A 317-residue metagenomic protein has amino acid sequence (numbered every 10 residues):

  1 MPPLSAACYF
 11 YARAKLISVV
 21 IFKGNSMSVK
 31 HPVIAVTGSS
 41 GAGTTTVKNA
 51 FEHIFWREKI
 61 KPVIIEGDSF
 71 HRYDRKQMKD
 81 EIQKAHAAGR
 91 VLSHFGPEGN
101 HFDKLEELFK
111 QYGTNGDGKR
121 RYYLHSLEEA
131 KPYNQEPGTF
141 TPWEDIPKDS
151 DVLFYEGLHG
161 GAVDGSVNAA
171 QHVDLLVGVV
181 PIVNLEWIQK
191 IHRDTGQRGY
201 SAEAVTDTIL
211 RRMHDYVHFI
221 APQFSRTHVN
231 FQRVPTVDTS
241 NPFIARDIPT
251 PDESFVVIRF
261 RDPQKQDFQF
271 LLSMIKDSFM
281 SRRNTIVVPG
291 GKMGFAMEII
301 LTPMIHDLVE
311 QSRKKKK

Functional and structural regions predicted by a protein language model:
S39: P-loop (Walker A) phosphate-binding loop of NTP-binding proteins
T44: Conserved lysine of the Walker
V47-K48: Post-Walker A alpha-helix
H53-V63: Post-Walker A helix-loop "phosphate-sensing" segment adjacent to the P-loop in P-loop NTPases
V63, R72-H125: Conserved nucleotide-sensing/catalytic segment adjacent to the nucleotide-binding pocket in NTP-handling enzymes
N100-A169, R211-Q223: Glycine-rich phosphate-binding loop used to anchor ATP phosphates in small-molecule kinases, encompassing both
F140-K148, V152, A169, V183-K317: C-terminal accessory "lid"/substrate-recognition subdomains
